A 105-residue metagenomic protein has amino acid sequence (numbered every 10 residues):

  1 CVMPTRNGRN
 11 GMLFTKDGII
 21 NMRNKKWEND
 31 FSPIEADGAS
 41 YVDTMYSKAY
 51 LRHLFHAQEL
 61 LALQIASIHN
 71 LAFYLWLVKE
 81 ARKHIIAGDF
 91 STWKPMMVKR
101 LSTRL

Functional and structural regions predicted by a protein language model:
C1-F14: Glycine-rich phosphate-binding active-site loops on the catalytic face of alpha/beta enzymes
M12-N24, V98-L105: Hydrophobic transmembrane alpha-helix bundles
L13-F14, N24-E28, R52-Q58: Short amphipathic alpha-helical segments, especially helix-boundary/capping motifs
D17-V42: Amphipathic alpha-helical blocks and their helix-capping loop/short-beta junctions
E35-L105: C-terminal extensions of enzymes
